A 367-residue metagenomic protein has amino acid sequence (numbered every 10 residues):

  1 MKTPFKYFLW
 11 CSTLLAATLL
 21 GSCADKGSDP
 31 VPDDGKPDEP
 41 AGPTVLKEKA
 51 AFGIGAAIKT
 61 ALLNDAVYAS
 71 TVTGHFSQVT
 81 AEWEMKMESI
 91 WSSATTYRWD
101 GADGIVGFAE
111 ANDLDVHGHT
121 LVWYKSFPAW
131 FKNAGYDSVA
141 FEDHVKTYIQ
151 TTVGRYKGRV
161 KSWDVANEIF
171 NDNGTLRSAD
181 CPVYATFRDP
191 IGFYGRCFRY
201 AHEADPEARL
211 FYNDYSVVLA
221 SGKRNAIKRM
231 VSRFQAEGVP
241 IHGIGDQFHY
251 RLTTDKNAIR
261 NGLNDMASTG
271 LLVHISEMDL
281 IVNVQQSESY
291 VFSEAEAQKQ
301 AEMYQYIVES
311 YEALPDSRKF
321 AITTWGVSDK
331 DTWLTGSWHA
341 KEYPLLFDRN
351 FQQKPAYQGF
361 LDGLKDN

Functional and structural regions predicted by a protein language model:
M1, T13-L46: Bacterial Sec-dependent N-terminal signal peptides
M1-Y7: Positively charged n-region of N-terminal signal peptides that target proteins for export
G35-E82: Boundary/entry segment of secreted carbohydrate-active catalytic domains
P40, A134, R155, D164 (+4 more regions): Aromatic-rich peripheral "rim/lid" segments of glycoside hydrolase catalytic domains that contact and position glycan
A56-A69, M87-D100, F170-D172, V217-A226 (+3 more regions): Acidic-and-aromatic substrate-binding clefts and catalytic sites of carbohydrate-active enzymes
I58-H75, A102, E142-T152, G222-F234 (+2 more regions): Short, acidic/polar
G74-S92, G101-V217, L280-Q286: Substrate-binding cleft and catalytic face of glycoside hydrolase catalytic domains, especially the flexible beta-alpha
R98-D100, G104-D115, T186-Y212, R224-Y290 (+1 more regions): Glycoside hydrolase catalytic-domain groove-lining segments
